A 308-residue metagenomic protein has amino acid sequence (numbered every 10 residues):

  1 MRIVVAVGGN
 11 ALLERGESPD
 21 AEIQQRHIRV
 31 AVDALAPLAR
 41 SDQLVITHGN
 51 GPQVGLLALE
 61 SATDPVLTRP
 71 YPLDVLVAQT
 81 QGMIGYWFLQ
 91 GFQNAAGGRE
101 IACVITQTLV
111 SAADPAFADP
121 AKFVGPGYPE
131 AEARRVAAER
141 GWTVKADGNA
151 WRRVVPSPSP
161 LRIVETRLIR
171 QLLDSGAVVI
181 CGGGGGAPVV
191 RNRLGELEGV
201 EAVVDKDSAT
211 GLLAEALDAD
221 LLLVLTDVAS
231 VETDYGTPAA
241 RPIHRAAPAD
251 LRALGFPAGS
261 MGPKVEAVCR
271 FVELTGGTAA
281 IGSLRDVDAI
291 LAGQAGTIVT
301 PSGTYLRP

Functional and structural regions predicted by a protein language model:
M1-P308: C-terminal catalytic "cap/lid" subdomain
